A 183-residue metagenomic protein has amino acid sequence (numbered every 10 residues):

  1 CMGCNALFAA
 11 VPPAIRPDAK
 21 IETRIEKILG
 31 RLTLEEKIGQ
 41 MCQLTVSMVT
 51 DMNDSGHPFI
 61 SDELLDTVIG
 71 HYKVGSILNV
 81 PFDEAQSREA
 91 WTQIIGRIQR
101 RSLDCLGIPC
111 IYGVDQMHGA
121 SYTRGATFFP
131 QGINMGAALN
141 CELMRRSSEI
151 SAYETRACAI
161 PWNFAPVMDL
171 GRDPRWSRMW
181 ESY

Functional and structural regions predicted by a protein language model:
C1-M2: N-terminal export leaders
F8-Y183: N-terminal beta-rich core of secreted/periplasmic extracellular enzymes
